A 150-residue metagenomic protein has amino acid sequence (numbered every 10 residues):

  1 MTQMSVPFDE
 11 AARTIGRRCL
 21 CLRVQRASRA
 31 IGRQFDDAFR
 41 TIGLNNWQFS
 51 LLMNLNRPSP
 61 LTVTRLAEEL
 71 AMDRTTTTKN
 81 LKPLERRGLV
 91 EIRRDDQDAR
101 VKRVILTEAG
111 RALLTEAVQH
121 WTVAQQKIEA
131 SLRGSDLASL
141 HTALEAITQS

Functional and structural regions predicted by a protein language model:
M1-G16, A130, G134-S150: C-terminal regulatory/oligomerization modules of transcriptional regulators
M4-E10, L20-R23, Q34-D36, M53 (+2 more regions): Short hydrophobic/aromatic-rich motifs at helix boundaries and adjacent loops
F8-C19, E108, A112, A124: Short coil/turn segments at secondary-structure junctions
A12, G16, E68, R94-D96: Short secondary-structure boundary/capping segments
I15, L22-Q25, R29-T76, K82 (+2 more regions): N-terminal helix-turn-helix DNA-binding core of bacterial DNA-binding proteins
G16-R23, A27-Q34, A109, H120 (+2 more regions): C-terminal ligand-sensing/allosteric alpha-helical core of TetR-family HTH transcriptional regulators
G32, P60, K82-T142: Charged, amphipathic alpha-helical coiled-coil/dimerization segments
D37, M53-N54, A112, A130 (+1 more regions): Surface-exposed charged/polar residues within alpha-helices that form helix-capping/stabilizing sites and interaction
